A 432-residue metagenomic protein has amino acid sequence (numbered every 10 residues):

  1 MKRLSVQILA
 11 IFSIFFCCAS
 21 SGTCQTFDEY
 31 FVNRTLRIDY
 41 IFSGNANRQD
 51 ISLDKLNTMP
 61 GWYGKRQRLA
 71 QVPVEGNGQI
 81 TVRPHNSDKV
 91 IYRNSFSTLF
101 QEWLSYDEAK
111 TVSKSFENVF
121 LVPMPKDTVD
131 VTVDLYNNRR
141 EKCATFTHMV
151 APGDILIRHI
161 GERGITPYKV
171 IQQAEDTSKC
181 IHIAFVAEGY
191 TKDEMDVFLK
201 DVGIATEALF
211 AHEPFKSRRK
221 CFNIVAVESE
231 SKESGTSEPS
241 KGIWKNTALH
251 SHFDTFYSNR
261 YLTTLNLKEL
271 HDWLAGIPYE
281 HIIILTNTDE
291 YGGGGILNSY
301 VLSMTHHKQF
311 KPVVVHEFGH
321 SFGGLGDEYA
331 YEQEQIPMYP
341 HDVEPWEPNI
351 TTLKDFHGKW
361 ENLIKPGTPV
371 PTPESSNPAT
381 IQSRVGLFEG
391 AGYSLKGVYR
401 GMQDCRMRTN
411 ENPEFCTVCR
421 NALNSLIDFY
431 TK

Functional and structural regions predicted by a protein language model:
M1-F27: Bacterial Sec-dependent N-terminal signal peptides
F27-F42, A46-I51, Y329-K432: Replace "(M1/M4/M9/M12/WLM)" with "(e.g., M1/M4/M8/M9/M12/M26/WLM)" and add "not limited to" to clarify scope
V32-I155: Beta-strand-enriched, solvent-exposed domains that form extended recognition/catalytic surfaces
I155-F215, A226-T236: Fold-level signature of zinc-dependent metallopeptidase catalytic domains
G189-K192, E230-S234, T288-G292, K308-F310 (+2 more regions): Solvent-exposed loop/turn segments at secondary-structure junctions within structured extracellular/periplasmic domains
V197, G294-V315: Short pre-active-site segment immediately N-terminal to the catalytic Zn-binding motif
C221-L297: Active-site-proximal segments of metallohydrolase catalytic domains
P312-E328: Active-site recognition of the HExxH zinc-binding catalytic motif
